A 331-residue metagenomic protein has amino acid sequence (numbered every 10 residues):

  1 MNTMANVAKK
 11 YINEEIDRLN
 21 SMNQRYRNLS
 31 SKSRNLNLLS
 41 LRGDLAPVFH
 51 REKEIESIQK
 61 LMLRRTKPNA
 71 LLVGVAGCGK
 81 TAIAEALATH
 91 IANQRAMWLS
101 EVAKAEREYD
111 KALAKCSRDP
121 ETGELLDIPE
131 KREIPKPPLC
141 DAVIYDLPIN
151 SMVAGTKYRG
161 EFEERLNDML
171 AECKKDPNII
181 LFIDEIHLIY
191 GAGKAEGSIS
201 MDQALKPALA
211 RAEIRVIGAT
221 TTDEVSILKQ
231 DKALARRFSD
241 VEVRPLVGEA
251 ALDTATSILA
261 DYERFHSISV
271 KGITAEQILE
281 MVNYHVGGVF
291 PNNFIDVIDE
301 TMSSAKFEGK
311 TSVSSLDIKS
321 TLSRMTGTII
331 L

Functional and structural regions predicted by a protein language model:
N2-L331: AAA+ P-loop NTPase nucleotide-binding core of proteostasis motors
